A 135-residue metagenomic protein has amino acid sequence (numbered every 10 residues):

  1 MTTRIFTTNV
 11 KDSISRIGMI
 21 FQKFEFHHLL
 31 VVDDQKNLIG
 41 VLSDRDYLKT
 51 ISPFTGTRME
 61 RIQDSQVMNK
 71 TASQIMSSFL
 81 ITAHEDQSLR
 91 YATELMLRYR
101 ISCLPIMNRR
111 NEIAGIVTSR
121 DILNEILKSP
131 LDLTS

Functional and structural regions predicted by a protein language model:
M1-R4, S43-I81, S88, T93-L97 (+1 more regions): Tandem CBS (Bateman) regulatory domains
R4-T7, N37, T82, E112-I113: Short, flexible active-site loop motifs that bind/organize anionic cofactors or intermediates
T8-F26, V31-V32, M76, T82-R100 (+2 more regions): The conserved cystathionine-beta-synthase
F21-F24, L29-D46, M96, L104-R120: A glycine-centered beta-loop-beta connector
H28, Q35-N37, T57-E60, M68-K70 (+3 more regions): Short, surface-exposed, polar/charged, turn-prone segments marking secondary-structure boundaries
